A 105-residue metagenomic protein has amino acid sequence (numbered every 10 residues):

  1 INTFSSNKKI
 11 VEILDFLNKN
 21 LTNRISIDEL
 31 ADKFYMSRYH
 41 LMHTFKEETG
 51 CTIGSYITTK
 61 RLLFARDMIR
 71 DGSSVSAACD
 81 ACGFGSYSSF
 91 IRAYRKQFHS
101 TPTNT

Functional and structural regions predicted by a protein language model:
I1-D15, R38-H40: An amphipathic alpha-helical interaction segment
N2-S5, T22-S26: Alpha-helix N-cap/loop-to-helix boundary motif
D15, L63-D67: A cross-family signal for key residues in well-ordered alpha-helices that form functional helical elements
F16-N18, R24-K60, C79-N104: Basic/polar phosphate-binding segments, predominantly the helix-turn-helix DNA-binding elements of transcriptional
N23, D71-S73: Flexible coil/turn residues that form the inter-helical turn or adjacent wing/linker of helix-turn-helix
A65, A78-C79: Hydrophobic positions on the alpha-helical face of helix-turn-helix-like DNA-binding modules
